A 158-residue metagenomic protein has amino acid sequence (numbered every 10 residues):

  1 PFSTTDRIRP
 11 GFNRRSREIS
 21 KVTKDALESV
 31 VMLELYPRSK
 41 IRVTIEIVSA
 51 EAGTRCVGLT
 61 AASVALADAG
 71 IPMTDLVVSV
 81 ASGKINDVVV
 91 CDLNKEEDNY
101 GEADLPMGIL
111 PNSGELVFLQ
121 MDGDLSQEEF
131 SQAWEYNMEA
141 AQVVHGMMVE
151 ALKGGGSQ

Functional and structural regions predicted by a protein language model:
P1-Q158: Polyanion-binding surfaces on beta-sheet-dominated domains and ring/shell assemblies
